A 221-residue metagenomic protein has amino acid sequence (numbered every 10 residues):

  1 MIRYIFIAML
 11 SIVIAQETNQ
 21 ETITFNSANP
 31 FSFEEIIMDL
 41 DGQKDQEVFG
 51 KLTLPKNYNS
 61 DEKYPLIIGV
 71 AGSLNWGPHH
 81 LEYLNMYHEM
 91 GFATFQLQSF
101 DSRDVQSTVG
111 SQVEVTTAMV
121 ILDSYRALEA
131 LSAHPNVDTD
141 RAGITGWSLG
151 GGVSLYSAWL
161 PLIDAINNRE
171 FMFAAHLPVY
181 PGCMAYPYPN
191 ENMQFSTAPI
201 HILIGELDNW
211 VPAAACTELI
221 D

Functional and structural regions predicted by a protein language model:
I2-A15: Sec-dependent N-terminal signal peptides
Q16-E62: N-terminal cap/lid segment of alpha/beta-hydrolase-fold proteins
I37-D41, V48, E62-A133: Serine-hydrolase catalytic machinery in alpha/beta-hydrolase-like enzymes
P65, A174, P199: Alpha/beta-hydrolase fold active-site loops
E82-Y83, A198, P212-D221: Short alpha-helix in the alpha/beta-hydrolase fold that links the catalytic acid
Q96-L97, G146, I204: Hydrophobic residues in well-ordered beta-strands that form the structural core
A118-S196, N209: Primarily recognizes the serine-hydrolase "nucleophile elbow" in alpha/beta-hydrolase and SGNH/GDSL folds
H201-D208: Conserved strand-to-loop "acid loop" that flanks and positions the catalytic carboxylate
